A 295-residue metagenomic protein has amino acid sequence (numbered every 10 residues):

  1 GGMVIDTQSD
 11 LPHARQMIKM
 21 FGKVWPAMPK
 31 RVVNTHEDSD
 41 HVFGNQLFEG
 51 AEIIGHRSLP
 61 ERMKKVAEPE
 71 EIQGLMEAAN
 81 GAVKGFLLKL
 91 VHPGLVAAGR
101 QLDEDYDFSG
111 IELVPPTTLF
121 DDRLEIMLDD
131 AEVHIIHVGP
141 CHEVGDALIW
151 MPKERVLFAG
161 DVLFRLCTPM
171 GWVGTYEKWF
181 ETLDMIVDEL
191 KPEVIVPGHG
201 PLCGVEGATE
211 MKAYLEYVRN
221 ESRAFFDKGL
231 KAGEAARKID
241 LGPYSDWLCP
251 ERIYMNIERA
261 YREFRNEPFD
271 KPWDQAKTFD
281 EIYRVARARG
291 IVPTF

Functional and structural regions predicted by a protein language model:
G1-K23, A147-G160: Conserved beta-strand hairpin/beta-sheet module of binuclear metal-dependent hydrolase folds, prominently
I5-T7, M28-D38, I54-H56, V138 (+2 more regions): Active-site neighborhood of phospho(di)ester-bond hydrolases with catalytic His/Asp-centered motifs
D6, F21, H36, F48 (+8 more regions): Divalent metal-coordination and catalytic microenvironments
P12-G55, K191: Active-site metal-binding motif and surrounding structural segment of the metallo-beta-lactamase
K64-H137, L183: Metallo-beta-lactamase
E132-E189: Active-site-proximal loop/helix segments of hydrolase catalytic cores
E177-G242: Divalent-metal (often Zn2+) His-rich catalytic cores of metallo-beta-lactamase-fold enzymes
K228-F295: C-terminal regulatory/interaction regions
